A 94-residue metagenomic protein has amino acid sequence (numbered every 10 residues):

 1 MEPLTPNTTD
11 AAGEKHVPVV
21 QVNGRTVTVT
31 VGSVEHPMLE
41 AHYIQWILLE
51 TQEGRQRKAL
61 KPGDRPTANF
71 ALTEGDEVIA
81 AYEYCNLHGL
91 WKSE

Functional and structural regions predicted by a protein language model:
M1-T26: Transition segment at domain starts
V31-L39: Short amphipathic, basic-aromatic surface patches that mediate peripheral association with negatively charged
Y43-E53: Extended low-complexity, serine/threonine- and proline-enriched intrinsically disordered segments
G54-G63: Solvent-exposed serine/threonine-rich low-complexity stretches and specific carbohydrate-binding patches
P66-F70: Short strand-edge motifs at loop-to-beta-strand transitions and within beta-strands of extracellular beta-rich domains
L72-E77: Surface-exposed, short loops/turns at beta-strand junctions within beta-sandwich domains
Y84-S93: Short acidic/polar inter-strand loop motif in beta-rich domains
